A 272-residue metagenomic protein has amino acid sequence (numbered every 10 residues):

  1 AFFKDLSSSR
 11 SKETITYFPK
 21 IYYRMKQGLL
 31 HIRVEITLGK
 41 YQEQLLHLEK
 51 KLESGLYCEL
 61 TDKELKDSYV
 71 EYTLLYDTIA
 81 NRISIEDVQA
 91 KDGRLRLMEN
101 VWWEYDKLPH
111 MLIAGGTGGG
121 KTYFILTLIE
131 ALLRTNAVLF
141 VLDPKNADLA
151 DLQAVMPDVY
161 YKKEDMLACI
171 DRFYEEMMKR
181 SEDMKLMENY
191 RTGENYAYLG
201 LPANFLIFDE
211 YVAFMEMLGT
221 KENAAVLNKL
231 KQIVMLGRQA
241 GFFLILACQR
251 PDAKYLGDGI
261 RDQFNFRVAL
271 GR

Functional and structural regions predicted by a protein language model:
A1-E99: N-terminal "pre-motor" subdomain/linker immediately upstream of P-loop NTPase catalytic cores
H31, E210-A213: Secondary-structure boundary/capping motif
L75-I79, Y196, G257-R261: Short amphipathic alpha-helical patches
I85-L186, N204-F205, V212-R272: P-loop NTPase catalytic phosphate-binding loop
K185-N195: Short, glycine/acidic-rich hinge or "gate" loops at secondary-structure transitions that mediate conformational
N195-N204: Short basic/glycine-enriched coil/helix segment immediately N-terminal to the Walker B
